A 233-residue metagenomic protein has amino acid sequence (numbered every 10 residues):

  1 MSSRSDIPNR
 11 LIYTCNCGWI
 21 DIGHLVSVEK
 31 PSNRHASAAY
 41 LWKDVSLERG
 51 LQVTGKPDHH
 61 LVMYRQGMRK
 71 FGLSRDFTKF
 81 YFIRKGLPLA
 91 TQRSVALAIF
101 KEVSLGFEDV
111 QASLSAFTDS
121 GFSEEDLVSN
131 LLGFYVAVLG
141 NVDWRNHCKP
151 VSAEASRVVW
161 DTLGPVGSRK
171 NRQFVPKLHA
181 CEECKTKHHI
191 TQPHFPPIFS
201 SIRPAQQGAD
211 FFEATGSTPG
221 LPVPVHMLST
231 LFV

Functional and structural regions predicted by a protein language model:
M1-D119, V138-V233: Bulky hydrophobic segments
D126, L132: Divalent metal-coordination and catalytic microenvironments
G133, A137: Mixed-charge (Asp/Glu-Lys/Arg
